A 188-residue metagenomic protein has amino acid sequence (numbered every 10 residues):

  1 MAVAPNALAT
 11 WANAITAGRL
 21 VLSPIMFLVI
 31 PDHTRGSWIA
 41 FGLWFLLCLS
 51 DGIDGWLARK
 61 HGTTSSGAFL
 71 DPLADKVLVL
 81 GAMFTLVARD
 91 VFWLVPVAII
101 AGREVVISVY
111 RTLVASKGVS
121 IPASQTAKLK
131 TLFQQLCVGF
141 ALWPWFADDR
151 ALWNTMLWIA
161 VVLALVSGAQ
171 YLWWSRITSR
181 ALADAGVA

Functional and structural regions predicted by a protein language model:
M1-N13, L20-S23, I39-C48, G118-A188: C-terminal membrane-associated helical module and adjoining short loops/tails
P5-A9, A17, I99-G102, V106: Membrane-embedded alpha-helical bundles of polytopic integral membrane proteins
T16, V21-S66, A82-A98, L152-L165: Membrane-embedded alpha-helical segments that form the functional core of polytopic membrane enzymes, especially those
G18-M26, P72-T85, I107, K130-A141: Core segments of transmembrane alpha-helices that mediate helix-helix packing or line hydrophobic substrate/ligand
V21, L49-L57, L73, V77 (+2 more regions): Active-site His/Glu-centered metal-binding helix of metallohydrolases
I30-T34, A88-D90, R103, A115 (+1 more regions): Short helix-capping/hinge motifs at transmembrane helix termini and TM-loop junctions
W56-K60, L113, R176: Membrane-interface helix caps of multi-pass small-molecule transporters
S66-K117: Helix-adjacent hinge/juxtasegments
